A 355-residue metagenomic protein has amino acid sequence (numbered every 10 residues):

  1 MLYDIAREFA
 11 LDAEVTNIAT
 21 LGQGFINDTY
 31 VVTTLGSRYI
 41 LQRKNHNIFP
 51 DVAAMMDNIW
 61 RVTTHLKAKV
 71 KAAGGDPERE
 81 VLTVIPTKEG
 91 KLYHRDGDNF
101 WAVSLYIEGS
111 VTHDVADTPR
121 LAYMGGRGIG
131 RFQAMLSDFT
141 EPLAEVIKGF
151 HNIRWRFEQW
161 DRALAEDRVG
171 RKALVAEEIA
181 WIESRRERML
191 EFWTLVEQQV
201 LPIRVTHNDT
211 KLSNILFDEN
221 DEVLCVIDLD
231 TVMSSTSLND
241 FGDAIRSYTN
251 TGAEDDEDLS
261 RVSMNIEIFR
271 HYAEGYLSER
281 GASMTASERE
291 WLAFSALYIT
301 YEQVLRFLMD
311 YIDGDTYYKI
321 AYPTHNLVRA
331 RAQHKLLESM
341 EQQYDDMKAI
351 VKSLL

Functional and structural regions predicted by a protein language model:
M1-A19: Juxta-kinase regulatory segment immediately upstream of eukaryotic protein kinase catalytic domains
I5, R131, W181-R188, H271 (+2 more regions): Amphipathic alpha-helical segments that form well-ordered structural scaffolds and often line/cohere around active
I18-Y39, K44-R162, S237, Y248 (+5 more regions): Conserved ATP-binding subdomain of kinase catalytic cores across diverse folds
A19, Q23, Q42-H46, P50-A53 (+7 more regions): ATP-dependent phospho-/nucleotidyl transfer catalytic cores
R43, Y106, N208-T210, L229-T231 (+1 more regions): Generic detector of well-ordered alpha-helical packing
D218-G281, Y317-N326: Active-site Asp-x-Gly
A273-A321: C-terminal hydrophobic structural anchor segments that stabilize assembly/packing rather than catalytic chemistry
M340-Q343: Long, compositionally biased intrinsically disordered regions
